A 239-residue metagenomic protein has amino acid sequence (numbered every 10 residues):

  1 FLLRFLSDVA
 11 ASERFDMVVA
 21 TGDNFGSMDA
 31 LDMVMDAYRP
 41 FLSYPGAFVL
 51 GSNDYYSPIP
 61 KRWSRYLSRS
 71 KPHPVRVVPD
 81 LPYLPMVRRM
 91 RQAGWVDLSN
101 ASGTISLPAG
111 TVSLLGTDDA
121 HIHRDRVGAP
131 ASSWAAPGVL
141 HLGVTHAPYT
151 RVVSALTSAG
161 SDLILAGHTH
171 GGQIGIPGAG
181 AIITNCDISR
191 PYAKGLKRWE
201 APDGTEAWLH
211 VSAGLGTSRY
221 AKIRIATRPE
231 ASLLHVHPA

Functional and structural regions predicted by a protein language model:
L2-S106: Core catalytic region of metal-dependent phosphoesterases/phosphodiesterases, especially metallo-beta-lactamase-like
R4, D32, D125-P130, I183-I188: N-terminal post-signal-peptidase region of extra-cytosolic proteins
E13, Y38-S43, W134-P137, L156-A159: Short, conserved loop/helix-junction motifs that constitute active-site signature segments in enzyme catalytic cores
D16-M17, A47-F48, V112, L140-L142 (+1 more regions): Short, Asp-centered acidic motifs that coordinate Mg2+ and/or phosphate in catalytic or ligand-binding sites
G22-N24, S52-Y55, A101-S102, T117-A120 (+3 more regions): Active-site metal-binding loops of divalent metal-dependent hydrolases
A47, P148-S232: Conserved beta-sheet core of the metallophosphoesterase superfamily
K61, L67-W95, S99-S102, L107-S154 (+1 more regions): Binuclear metal-dependent hydrolase catalytic cores centered on His/Asp/Glu-rich metal-binding motifs
T104-S106, L196-R198, L233-H237: Short, well-ordered beta-strand micro-motif
